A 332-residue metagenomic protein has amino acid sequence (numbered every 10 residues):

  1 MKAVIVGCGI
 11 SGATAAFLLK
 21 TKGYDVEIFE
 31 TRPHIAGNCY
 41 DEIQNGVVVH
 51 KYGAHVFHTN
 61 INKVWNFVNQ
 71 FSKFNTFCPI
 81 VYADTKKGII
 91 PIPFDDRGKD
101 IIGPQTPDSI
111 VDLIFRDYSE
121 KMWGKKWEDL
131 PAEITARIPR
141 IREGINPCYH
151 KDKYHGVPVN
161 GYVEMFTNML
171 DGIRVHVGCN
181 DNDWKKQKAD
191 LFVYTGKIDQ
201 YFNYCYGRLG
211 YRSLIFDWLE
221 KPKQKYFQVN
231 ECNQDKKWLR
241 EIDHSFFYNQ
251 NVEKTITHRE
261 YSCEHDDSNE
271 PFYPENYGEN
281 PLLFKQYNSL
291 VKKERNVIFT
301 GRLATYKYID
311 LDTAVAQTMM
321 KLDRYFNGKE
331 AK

Functional and structural regions predicted by a protein language model:
K2-I28: N-terminal Rossmann-like FAD-binding beta1-loop-alpha1 element of flavoenzymes
I10-S11, P33-A36, E120, N182 (+4 more regions): Short, solvent-exposed loop/turn segments at secondary-structure junctions
F17, T21, D41, D171 (+3 more regions): Short, well-ordered alpha-helices that flank and scaffold nucleotide-derived cofactor binding pockets
K20-N45: Glycine-rich FAD pyrophosphate-binding loop
K22, D183-L290: Mid-domain catalytic core of redox enzymes that form a hydrophobic substrate pocket/lid adjacent to a catalytic redox
N45-T106: Dinucleotide-binding Rossmann-like beta1-alpha1 core, especially the glycine-rich loop that anchors the ADP
A83-L191, T195-F202: Active-site/ligand-binding neighborhood in enzyme catalytic cores
E270-K332: C-terminal catalytic lobe of FAD-dependent flavoproteins
